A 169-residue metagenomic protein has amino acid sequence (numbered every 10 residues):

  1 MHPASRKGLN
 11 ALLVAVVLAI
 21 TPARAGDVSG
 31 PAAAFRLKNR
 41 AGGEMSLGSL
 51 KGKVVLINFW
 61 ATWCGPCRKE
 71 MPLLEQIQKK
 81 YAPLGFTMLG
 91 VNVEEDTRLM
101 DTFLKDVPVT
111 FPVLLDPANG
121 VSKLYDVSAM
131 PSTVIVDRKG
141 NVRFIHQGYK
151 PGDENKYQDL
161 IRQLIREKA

Functional and structural regions predicted by a protein language model:
M1-S5: N-terminal secretory signal peptides that target proteins for export/translocation
N10-A19: Bacterial N-terminal signal peptides
A23-G48: N-terminal "domain-start" segment that seeds a small globular fold
G48-G65: Short active-site neighborhood of thiol/selenol oxidoreductases, capturing the structured segment around
V55, G85-T87, P112: Structural signature of beta-strand start/N-cap positions in the alpha/beta core of ABC transporter nucleotide-binding
L56-N58, M88-G90, V134-I135: Hydrophobic beta-strand core positions in alpha/beta domains
R68-V107, P117-L124: Structural microenvironment flanking redox-active thiols in thiol-disulfide oxidoreductases
T102-T110, P117-R162: Thiol/disulfide oxidoreductase modules built on the thioredoxin-like
